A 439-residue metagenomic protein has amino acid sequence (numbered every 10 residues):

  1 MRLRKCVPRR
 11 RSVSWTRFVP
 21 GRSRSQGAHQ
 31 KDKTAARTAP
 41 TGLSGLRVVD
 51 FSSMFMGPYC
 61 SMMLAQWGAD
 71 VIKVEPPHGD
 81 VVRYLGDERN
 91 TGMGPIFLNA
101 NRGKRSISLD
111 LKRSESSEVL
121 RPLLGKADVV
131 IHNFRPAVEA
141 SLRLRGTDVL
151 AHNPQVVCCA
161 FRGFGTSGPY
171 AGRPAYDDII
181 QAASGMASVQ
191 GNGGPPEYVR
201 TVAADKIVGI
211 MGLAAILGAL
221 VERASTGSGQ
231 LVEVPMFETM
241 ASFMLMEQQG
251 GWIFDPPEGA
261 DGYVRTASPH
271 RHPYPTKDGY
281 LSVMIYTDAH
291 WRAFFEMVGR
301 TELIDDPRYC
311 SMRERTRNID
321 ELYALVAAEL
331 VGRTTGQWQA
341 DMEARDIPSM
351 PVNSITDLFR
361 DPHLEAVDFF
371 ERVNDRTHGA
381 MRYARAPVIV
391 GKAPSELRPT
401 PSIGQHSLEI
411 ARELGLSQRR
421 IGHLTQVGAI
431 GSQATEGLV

Functional and structural regions predicted by a protein language model:
R2-F18: Mid-to-C-terminal alpha-helical segments outside catalytic/metal-binding sites
F18-S225, S402, L408-V439: N-terminal helix-loop segment corresponding to the beta1-alpha1 unit of nucleotide/adenylate-binding folds
H78, G163-G165, M236-A241, D278-Y280 (+2 more regions): Glycine-rich beta-alpha junction loops
T166, G193-A203, A224-M240, A260-T266 (+2 more regions): Conserved Rossmann-fold dehydrogenase catalytic segment
V202-L217, M236-M244, Y286, H290: Mid-domain beta-loop-alpha active-site segment that forms a flexible, acidic cofactor/metal-binding surface
G209-G229, S242-W252, F295-T301: Oxidoreductase and adenylate-handling cofactor-binding alpha/beta cores
P269-R345, S349: Aromatic-enriched alpha-helical interface/lid elements that frame and gate functional surfaces
A344-L397: A glycine-rich dinucleotide-binding beta-alpha-beta segment and adjacent secondary-structure elements that constitute
